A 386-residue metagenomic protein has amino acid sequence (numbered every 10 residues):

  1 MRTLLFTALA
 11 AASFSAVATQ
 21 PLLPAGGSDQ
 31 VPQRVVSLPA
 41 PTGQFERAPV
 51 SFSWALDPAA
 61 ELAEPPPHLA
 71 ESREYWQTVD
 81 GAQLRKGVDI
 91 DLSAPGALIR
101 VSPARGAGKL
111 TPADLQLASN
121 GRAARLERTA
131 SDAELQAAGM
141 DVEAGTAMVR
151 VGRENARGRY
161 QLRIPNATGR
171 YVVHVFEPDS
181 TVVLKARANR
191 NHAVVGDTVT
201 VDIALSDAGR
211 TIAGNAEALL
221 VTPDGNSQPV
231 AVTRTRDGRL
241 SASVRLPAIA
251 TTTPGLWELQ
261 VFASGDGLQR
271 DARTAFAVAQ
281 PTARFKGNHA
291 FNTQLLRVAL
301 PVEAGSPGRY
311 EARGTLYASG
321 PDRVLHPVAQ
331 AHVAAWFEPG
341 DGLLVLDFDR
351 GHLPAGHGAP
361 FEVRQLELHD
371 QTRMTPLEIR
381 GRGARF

Functional and structural regions predicted by a protein language model:
M1-V17: Gram-negative bacterial Sec-dependent N-terminal signal peptides
R2, V17-N189, V194-G196: Eukaryotic non-catalytic protein-interaction modules, chiefly N-terminal intrinsically disordered
R85-E134, S206-P229, Y310-P327, Q365-E367: Extended low-complexity, serine/threonine- and proline-enriched intrinsically disordered segments
P95-I99, D197-V201, Q294-V298: Structural beta-strand segments of beta-rich domains
S131-A156, R234-P247, E338-L353: Aromatic sugar-binding surface patches on proteins that engage polysaccharides or sugar-phosphate polymers
M148-V173, A250-D266, A355-R373: Short, aromatic- and glycine-rich surface loops/edge beta-strands on solvent-exposed regions
R170-D197, V201, D266-N292, Q371-F386: Short beta-strand elements
G196-G209, L220, V244, A299-P301 (+1 more regions): Beta-strand-rich structural segments
